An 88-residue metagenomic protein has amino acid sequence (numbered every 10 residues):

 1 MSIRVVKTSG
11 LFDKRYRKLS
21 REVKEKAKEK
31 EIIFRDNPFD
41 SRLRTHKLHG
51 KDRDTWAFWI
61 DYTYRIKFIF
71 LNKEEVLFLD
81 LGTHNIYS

Functional and structural regions predicted by a protein language model:
M1-V6, L11-K14, K18-K24, W59-S88: Enriched for short, Lys/Arg-rich terminal
A27: Active-site metal-binding motif and surrounding structural segment of the metallo-beta-lactamase
I33-F58: A short, surface-exposed loop/turn module that caps and links secondary-structure elements
